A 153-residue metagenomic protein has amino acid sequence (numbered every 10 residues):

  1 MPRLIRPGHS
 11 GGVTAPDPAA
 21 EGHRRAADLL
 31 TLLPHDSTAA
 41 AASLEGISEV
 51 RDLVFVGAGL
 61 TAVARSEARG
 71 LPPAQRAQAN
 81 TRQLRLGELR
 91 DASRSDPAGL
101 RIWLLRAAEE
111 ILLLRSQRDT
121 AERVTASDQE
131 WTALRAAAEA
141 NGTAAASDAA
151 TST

Functional and structural regions predicted by a protein language model:
P2-T153: Solvent-exposed interaction surfaces and binding hotspots enriched for charged
